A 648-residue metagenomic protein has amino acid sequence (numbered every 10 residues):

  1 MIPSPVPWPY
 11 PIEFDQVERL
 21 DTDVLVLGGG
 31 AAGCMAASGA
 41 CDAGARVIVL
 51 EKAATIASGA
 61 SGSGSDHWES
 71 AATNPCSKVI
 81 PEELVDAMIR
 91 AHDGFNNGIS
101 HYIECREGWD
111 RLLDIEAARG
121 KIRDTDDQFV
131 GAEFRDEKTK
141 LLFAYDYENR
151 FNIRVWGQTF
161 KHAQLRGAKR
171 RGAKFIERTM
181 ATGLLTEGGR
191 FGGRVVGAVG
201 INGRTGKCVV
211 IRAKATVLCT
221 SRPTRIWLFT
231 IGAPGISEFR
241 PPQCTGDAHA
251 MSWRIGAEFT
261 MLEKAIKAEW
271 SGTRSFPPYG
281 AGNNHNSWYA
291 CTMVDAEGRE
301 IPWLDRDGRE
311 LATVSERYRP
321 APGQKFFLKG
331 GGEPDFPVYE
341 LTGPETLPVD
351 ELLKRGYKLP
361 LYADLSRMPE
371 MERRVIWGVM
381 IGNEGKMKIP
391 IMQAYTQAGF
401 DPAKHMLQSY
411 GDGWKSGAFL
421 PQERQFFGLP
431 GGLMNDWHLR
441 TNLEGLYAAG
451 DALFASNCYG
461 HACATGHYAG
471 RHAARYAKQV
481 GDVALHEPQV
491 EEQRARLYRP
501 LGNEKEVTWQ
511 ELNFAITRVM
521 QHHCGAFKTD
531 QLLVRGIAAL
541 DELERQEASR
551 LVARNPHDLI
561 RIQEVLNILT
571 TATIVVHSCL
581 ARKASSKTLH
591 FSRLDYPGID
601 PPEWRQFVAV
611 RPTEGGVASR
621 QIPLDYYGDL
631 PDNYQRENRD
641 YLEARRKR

Functional and structural regions predicted by a protein language model:
M1-V24: Extreme N-terminal leader/targeting segments of oxidoreductases
R19-T22, T205-A215, N442: Core beta-strand elements of the Rossmann-like FAD/NAD(P) dinucleotide-binding domain in flavoenzyme oxidoreductases
V24-V49: N-terminal Rossmann-like FAD-binding beta1-loop-alpha1 element of flavoenzymes
D42-G62: Glycine-rich FAD pyrophosphate-binding loop
W109, A117-G183, G188-R194, M261-F454 (+3 more regions): Mobile, glycine/GP-rich and aromatic-enriched active-site lid/loop segments adjacent to catalytic centers
T186-V209, T216: Conserved beta-strand-loop-beta-strand element in the redox core of flavoprotein oxidoreductases
L218-Y279, Y459-A473: Glycine-rich loop(s) and the adjacent beta-strand/alpha-helix scaffold that form part
K478-H557: Long, amphipathic alpha-helical stalk/connector segments used for oligomerization, subunit docking, or mechanical
